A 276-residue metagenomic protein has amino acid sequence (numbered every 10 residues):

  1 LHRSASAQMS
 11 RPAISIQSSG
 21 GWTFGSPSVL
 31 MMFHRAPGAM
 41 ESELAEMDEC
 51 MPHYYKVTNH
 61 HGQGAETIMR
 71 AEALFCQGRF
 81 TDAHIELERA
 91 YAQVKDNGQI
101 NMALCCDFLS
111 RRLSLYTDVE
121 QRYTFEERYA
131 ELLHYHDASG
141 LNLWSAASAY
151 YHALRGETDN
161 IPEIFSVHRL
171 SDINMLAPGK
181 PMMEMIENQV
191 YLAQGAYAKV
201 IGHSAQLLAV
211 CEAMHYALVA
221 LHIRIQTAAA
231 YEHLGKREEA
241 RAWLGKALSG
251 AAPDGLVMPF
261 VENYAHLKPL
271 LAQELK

Functional and structural regions predicted by a protein language model:
L1, P12-V29, Y54-M69, V94-S110 (+6 more regions): Alpha-solenoid helical repeat architecture
H2-S15, M40-P52, T81-A92, V119-L133 (+3 more regions): Alpha-helical repeat scaffolds
Q8, L30-M31: Residue-level detector of intrinsically disordered terminal segments
P37, Q77, T117-V119, R155 (+2 more regions): Structural motif corresponding to the intra-repeat A-B loop/turn of tetratricopeptide repeats
R237-G255: TPR/TPR-like (Sel1-like) alpha-helical repeat modules
E274-K276: Intrinsically disordered or compositionally simple regulatory linkers and C-terminal tails in signal-transduction
